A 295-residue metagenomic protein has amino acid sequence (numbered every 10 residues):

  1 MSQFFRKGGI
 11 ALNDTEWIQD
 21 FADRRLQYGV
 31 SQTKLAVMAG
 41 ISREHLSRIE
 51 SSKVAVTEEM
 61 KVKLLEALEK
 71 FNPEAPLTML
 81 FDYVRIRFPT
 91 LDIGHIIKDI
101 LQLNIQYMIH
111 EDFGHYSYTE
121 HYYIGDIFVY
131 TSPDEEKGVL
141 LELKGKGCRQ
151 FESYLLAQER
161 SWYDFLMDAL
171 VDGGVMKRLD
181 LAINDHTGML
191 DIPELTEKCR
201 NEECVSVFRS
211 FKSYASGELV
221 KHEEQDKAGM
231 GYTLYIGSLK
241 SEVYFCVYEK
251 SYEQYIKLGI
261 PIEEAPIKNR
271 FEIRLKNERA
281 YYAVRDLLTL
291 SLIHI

Functional and structural regions predicted by a protein language model:
S2-E16, Q27, K70-I293: Structured, helix-rich domain cores that form ligand/interaction pockets
Q19-M38: Short basic helix-loop element that most often maps to the first helix and adjoining turn of HTH DNA-binding modules
F21, L35-A36, L46-I49, I295: Conserved hydrophobic/aromatic packing and binding residues within compact polymer-binding modules
Q32, E44, E50, R270-E272: Acidic-residue sensor for enzyme active/binding pockets
Q32-L35, E50, K63-L64, L68: Residue-level detection of beta-strand scaffold positions
G40-V56: Recognition helix of helix-turn-helix/homeodomain-like DNA-binding domains that insert into the DNA major groove
T57-E74: DNA major-groove recognition helix of helix-turn-helix/homeodomain DNA-binding modules
